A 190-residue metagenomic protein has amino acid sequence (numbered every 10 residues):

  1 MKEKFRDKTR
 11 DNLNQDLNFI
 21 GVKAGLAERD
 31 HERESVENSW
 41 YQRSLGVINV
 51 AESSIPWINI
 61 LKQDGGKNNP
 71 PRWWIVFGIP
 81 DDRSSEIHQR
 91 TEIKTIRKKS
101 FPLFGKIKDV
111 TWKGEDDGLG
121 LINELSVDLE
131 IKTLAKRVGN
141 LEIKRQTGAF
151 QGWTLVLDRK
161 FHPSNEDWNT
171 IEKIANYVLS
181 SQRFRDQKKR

Functional and structural regions predicted by a protein language model:
M1-T91: Charge-rich, low-complexity N-terminal segments
D30-E34, W40-Q42, G66-R72, P80-R190: Charged, low-complexity intrinsically disordered regions
